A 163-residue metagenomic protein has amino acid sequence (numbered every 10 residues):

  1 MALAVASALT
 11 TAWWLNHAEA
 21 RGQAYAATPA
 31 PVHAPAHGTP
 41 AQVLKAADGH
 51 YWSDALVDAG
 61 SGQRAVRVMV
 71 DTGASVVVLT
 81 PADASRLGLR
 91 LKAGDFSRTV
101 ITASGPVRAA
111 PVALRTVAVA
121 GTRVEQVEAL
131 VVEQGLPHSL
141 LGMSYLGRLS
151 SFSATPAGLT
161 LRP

Functional and structural regions predicted by a protein language model:
M1-R67, T72-P163: Pepsin/retropepsin-fold aspartyl endopeptidases
